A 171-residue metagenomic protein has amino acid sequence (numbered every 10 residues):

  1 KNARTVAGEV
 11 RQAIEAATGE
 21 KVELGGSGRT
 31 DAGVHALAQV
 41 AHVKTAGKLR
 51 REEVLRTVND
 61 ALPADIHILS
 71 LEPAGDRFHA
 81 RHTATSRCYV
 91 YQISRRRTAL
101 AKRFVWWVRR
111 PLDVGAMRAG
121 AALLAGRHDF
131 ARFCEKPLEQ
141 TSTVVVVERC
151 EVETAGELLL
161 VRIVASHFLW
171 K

Functional and structural regions predicted by a protein language model:
K1-K171: Structured-RNA-binding interfaces characteristic of tRNA pseudouridine synthases
